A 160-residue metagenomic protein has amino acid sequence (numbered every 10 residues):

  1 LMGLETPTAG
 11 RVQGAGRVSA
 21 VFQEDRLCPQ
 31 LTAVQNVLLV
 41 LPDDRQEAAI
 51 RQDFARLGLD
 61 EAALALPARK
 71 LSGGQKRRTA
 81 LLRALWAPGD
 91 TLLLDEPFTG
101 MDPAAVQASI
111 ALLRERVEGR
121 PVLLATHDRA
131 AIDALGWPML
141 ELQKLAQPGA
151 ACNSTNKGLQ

Functional and structural regions predicted by a protein language model:
M2: Helix-to-loop junction immediately C-terminal to a conserved catalytic motif
E24, Q30-R45, A49: Q-loop/switch helix immediately C-terminal to the Walker
E47-A63: Conserved ABC ATPase "signature" region
P67, E96-P97: Walker B catalytic motif
P67-L71, Q75: Conserved ABC ATPase signature
L81: Hydrophobic anchor residue at the start of the ABC signature
A87-P88, E118: Conserved signature/switch motifs of ABC ATPase nucleotide-binding domains
D95, D102: ABC-family nucleotide-binding domains
